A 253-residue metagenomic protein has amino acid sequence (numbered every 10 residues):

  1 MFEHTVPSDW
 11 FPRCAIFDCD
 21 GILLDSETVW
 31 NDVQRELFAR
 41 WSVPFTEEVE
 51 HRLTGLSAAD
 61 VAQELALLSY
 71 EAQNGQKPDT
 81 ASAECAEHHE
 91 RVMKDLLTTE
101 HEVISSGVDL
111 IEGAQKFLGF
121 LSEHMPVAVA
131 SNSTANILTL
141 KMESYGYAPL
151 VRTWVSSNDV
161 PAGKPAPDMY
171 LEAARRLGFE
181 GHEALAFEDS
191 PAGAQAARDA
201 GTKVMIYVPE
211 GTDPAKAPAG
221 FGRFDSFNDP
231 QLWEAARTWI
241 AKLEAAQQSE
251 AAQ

Functional and structural regions predicted by a protein language model:
M1-R13, G119, A135-Q253: Asp-based, Mg2+/Mn2+-dependent phosphohydrolase catalytic module
F2-H51: Active-site neighborhood of HAD-like aspartate-dependent phosphohydrolases
H4-V6, F11, H101-V129, A135 (+1 more regions): Short, acidic loop-to-helix structural element flanking the phosphoryl-transfer center in phosphate-processing enzymes
L23, L110, V127-A130, A162 (+1 more regions): Conserved SAM-binding loop
R35-F38, S57-A83, K141, A174: Helix-loop "lid/cap" segments that line or gate small-molecule binding pockets
P44, P126-V127, E180, K203: Residue-level detector of anion-binding/catalytic polar loops
P44-F45, A66-G119: Metal-dependent phosphoesterase signature
L53-S57, D109-G113, S133, P165 (+2 more regions): Short beta->alpha linker loops
